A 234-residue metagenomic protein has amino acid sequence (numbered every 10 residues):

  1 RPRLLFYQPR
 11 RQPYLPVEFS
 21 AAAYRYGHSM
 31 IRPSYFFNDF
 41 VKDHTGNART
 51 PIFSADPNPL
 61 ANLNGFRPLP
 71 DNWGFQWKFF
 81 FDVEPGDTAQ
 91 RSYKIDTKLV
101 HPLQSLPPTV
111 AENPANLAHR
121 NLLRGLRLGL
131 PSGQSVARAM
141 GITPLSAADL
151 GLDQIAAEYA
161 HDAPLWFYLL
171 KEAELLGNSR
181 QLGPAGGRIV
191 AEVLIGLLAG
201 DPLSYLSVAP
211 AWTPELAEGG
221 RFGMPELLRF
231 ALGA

Functional and structural regions predicted by a protein language model:
R1-A234: Terminal regions of secretory-pathway proteins
